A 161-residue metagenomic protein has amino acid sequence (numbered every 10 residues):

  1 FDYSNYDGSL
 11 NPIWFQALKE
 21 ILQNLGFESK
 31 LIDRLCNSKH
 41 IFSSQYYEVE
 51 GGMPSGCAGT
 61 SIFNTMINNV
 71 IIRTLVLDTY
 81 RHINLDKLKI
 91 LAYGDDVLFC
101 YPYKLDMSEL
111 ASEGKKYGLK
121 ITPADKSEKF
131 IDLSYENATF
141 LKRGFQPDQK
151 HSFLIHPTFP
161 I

Functional and structural regions predicted by a protein language model:
F1-I161: Core nucleotidyl-transferase/polymerase catalytic module
